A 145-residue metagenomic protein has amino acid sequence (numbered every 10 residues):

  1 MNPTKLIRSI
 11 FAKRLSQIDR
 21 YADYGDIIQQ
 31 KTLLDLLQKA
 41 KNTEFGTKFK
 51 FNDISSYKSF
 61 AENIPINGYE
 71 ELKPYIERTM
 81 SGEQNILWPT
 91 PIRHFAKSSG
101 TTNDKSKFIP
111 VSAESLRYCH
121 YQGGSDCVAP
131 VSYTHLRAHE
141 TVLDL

Functional and structural regions predicted by a protein language model:
M1-K97, N103-R137: Nucleotide 5′-phosphate-binding alpha/beta core
H135-L145: Single conserved hydrophobic/aromatic residue that forms the stacking wall/gate of nucleotide- or nucleobase-binding
